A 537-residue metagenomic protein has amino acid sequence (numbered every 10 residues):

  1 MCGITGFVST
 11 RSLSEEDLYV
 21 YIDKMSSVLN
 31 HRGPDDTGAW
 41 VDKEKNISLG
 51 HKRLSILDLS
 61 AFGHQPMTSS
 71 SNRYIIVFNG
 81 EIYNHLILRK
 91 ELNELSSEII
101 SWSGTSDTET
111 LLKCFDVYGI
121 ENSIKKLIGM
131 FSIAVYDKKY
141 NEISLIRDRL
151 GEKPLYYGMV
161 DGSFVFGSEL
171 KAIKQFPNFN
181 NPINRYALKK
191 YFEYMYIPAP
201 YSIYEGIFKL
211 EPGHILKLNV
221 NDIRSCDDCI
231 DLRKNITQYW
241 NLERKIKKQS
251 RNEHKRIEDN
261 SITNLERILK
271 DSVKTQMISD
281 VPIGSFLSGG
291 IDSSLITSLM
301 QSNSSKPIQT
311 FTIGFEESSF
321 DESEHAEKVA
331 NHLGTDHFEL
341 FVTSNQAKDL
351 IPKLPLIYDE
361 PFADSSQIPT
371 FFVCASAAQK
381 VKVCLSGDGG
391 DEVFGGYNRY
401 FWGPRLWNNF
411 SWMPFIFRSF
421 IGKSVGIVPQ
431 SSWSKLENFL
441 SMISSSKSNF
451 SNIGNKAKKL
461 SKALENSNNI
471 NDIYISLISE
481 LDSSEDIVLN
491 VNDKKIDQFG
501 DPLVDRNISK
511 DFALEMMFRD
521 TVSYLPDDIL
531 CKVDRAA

Functional and structural regions predicted by a protein language model:
M1-Y358, T370, C374: Cysteine-centered catalytic environments shared across enzyme families
V8, H51, N219-V220, I230 (+4 more regions): Glycine-rich active-site loop/lid subdomains used to bind and stabilize high-energy intermediates
